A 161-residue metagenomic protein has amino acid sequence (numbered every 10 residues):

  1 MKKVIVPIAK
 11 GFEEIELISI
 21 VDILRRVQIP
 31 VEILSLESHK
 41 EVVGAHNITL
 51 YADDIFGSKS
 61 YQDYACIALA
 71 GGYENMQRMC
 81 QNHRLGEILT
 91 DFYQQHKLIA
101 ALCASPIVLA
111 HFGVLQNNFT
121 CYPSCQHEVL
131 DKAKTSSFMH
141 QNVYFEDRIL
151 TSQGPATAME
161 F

Functional and structural regions predicted by a protein language model:
K3-V6, F12, V27-S35, D54 (+1 more regions): Active-site-adjacent pocket-lining segments in enzyme domains
F12-E16, E41: Short N-terminal binding/cap micro-motifs at the start of the first secondary-structure element
S19-I20, I88: Hydrophobic residues within alpha-helices that form the first helical element adjacent to the glycine-rich loop
V21, K40, P106: Short glycine-/small-residue-rich flexible loop motifs, especially phosphate/cofactor-binding loops
L34-D53: N-terminal beta-loop-helix "entrance" segment that forms/cooperates in small-molecule cofactor or anionic ligand
